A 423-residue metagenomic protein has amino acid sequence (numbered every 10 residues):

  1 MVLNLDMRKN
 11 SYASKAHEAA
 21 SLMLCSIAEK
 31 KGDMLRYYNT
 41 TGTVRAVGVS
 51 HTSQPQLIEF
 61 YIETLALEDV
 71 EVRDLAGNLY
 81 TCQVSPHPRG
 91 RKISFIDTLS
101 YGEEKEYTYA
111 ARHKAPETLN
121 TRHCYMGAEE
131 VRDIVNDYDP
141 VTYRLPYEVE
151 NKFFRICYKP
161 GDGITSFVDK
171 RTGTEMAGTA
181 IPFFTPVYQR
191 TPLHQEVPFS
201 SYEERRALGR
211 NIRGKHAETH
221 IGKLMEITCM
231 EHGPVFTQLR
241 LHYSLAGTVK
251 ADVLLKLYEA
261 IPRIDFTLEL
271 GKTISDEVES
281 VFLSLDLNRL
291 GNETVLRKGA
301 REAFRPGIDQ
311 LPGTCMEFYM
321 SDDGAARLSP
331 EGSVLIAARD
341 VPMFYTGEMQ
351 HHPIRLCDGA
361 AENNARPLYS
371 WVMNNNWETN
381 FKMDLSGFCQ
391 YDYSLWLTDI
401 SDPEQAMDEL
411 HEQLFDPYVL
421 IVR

Functional and structural regions predicted by a protein language model:
V2-L270, L385-C389: Catalytic and substrate-binding regions of extracellular carbohydrate-active enzymes, especially polysaccharide lyases
K15, A19, E71, L75 (+12 more regions): Generic, well-ordered alpha-helical scaffold segments in large soluble proteins
S21-L24, Y143-L145, K152, M225-C229 (+7 more regions): Intrinsically disordered, low-complexity boundary segments flanking structured domains
T64, A111-H113, E259, K272 (+3 more regions): Non-catalytic surface loops within mature trypsin-like serine protease
K92-L99, S329-R423: Beta-strand-rich recognition/accessory modules
A115-E117, G247-V249, D276, E378 (+1 more regions): Residue-level signal for secondary-structure boundary sites
A260-A303, I400-I421: Acidic (Asp/Glu-rich), glycine- and aromatic
K272, V281-M349: Polysaccharide-binding surfaces and accessory modules of carbohydrate-active proteins
